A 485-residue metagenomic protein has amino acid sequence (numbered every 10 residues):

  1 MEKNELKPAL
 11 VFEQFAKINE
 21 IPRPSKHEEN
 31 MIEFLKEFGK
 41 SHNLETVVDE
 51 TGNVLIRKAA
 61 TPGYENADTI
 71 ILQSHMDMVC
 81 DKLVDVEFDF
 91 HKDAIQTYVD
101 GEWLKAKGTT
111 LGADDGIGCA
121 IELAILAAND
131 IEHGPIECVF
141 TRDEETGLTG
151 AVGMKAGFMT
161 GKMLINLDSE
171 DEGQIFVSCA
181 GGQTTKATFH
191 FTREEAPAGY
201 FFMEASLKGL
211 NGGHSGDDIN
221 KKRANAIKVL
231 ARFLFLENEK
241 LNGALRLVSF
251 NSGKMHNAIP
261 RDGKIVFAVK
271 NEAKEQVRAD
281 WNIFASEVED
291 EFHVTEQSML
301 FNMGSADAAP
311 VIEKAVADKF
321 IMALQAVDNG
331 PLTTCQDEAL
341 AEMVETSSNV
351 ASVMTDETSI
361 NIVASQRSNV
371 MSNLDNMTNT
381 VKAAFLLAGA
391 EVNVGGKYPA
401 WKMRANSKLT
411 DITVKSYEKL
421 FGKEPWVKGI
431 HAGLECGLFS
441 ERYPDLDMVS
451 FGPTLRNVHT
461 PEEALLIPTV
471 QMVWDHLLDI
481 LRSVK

Functional and structural regions predicted by a protein language model:
E2-E102: Acidic/His- and Gly-rich active-site-bordering loop/insert found across diverse amide/peptide-bond hydrolases
K7-V11, E345-N361, F421-D479: Zn-dependent metallopeptidase/amidohydrolase metal-coordination segment
Y64-T146, A151-K162, F202, A317 (+5 more regions): Active-site metal-coordination/substrate-binding segment of hydrolases, especially metallo-dependent peptidases
M76-M78, V139-G147, S169-E172, N211 (+2 more regions): Acidic, glycine-rich active-site loops and adjacent beta-strand->loop/helix elements that engage anionic groups
E102-K105, E145-T146, V152, A156-R367: Midchain, well-structured core segments that form catalytic/ion-binding scaffolds
G157, K222-L241, A273-K274, D318-D328 (+4 more regions): His/Asp/Glu-rich mid-to-C-terminal helical/loop segments that flank catalytic regions of hydrolases
N225-I227, R232-F250, M403-L446: Active-site-adjacent substrate-binding region of metalloamidase/peptidase-like peptide-processing proteins
E342-A432: Substrate-recognition/cap regions that form aromatic- and gly/pro-loop-enriched pockets for small-molecule ligands
